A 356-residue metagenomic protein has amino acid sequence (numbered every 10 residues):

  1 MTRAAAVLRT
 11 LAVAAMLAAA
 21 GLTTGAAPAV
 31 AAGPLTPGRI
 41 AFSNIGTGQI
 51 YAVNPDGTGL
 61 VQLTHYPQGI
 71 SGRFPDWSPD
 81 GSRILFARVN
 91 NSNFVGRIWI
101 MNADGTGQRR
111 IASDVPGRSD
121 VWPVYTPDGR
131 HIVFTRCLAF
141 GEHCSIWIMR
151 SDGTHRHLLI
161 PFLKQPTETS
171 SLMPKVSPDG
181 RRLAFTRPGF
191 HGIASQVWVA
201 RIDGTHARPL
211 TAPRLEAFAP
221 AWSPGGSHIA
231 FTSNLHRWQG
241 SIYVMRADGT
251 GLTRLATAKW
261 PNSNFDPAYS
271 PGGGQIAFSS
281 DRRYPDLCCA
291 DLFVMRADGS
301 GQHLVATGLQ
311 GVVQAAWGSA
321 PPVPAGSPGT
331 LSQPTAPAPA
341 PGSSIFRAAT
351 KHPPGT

Functional and structural regions predicted by a protein language model:
T2-A31: Secretory targeting and sorting signals
L11, A26, S177, D266 (+2 more regions): Residue-level detector of intrinsically disordered/flexible regions characterized by low predicted structural confidence
A29-T330: Sequence signature of WD/YWTD-type beta-propeller architectures
G38, G355-T356: Conserved glycine-centered beta-strand/turn positions repeated across beta-sheet architectures
G326-P354: Short, compositionally biased P/S/T/A/G/V-rich stretches that sit at domain boundaries
